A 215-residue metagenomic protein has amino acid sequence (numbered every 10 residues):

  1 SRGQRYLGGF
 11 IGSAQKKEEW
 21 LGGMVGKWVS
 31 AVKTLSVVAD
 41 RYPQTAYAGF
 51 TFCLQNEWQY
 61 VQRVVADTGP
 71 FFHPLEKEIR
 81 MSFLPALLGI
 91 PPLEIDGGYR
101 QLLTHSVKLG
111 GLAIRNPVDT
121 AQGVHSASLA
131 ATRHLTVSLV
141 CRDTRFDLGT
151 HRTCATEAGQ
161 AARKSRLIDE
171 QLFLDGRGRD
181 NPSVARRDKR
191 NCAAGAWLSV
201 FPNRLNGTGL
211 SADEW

Functional and structural regions predicted by a protein language model:
S1-W215: Nucleic-acid-interacting cores, centered on viral/eukaryotic replication and modification enzymes
